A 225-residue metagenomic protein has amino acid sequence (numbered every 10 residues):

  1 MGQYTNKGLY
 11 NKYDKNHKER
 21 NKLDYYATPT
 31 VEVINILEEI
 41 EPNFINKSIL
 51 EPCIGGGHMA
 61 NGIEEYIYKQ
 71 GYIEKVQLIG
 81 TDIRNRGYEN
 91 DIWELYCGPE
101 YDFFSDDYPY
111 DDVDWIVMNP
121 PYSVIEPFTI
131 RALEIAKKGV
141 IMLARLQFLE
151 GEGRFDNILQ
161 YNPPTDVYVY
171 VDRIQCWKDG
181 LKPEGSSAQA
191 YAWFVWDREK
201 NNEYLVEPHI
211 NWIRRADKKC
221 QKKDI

Functional and structural regions predicted by a protein language model:
M1-I225: Class I S-adenosyl-L-methionine-dependent methyltransferase catalytic core
